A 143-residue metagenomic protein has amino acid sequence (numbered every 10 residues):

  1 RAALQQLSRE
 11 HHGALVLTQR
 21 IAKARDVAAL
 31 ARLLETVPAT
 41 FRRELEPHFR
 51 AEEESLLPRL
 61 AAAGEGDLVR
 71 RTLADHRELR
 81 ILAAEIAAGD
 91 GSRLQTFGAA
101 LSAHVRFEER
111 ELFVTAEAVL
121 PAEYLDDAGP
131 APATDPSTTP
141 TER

Functional and structural regions predicted by a protein language model:
R1-R143: Small-residue-biased structural context
